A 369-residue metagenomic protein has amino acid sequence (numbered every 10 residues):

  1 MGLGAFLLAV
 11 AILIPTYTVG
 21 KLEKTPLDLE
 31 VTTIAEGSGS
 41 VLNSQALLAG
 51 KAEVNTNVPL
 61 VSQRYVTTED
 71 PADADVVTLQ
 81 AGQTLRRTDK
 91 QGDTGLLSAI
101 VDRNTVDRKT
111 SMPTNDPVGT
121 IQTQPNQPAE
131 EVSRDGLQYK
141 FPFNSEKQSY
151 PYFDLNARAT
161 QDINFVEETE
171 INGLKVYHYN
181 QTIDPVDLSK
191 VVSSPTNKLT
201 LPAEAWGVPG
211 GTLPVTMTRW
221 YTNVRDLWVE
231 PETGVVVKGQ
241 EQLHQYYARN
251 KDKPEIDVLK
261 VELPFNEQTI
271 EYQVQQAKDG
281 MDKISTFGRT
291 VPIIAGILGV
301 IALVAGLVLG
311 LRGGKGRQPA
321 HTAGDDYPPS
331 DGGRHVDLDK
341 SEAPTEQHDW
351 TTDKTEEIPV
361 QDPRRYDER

Functional and structural regions predicted by a protein language model:
M1, K283-R334: Juxtamembrane interface at the cytosolic side of transmembrane helices
M1-K147, L243-H244, R249, D257-L259 (+2 more regions): Extracellular or lumenal secretory-pathway regions
Y17, V186, V192, Y247-D252: A generic "cationic amphipathic patch" detector
D116, H321-R369: Acidic/Ser-Thr/Pro-Gly-rich, low-complexity N-terminal segments of Actinobacterial cell-envelope proteins
K140-G239: Membrane-proximal low-complexity regions enriched in glycine and acidic/polar residues
T200-P202, G207-A295: Membrane-proximal extracellular "stem/stalk" segments of glycoproteins immediately N-terminal to a transmembrane helix
G234, G306-G310, R369: Primarily hydrophobic membrane-targeting regions of prokaryotic envelope proteins
